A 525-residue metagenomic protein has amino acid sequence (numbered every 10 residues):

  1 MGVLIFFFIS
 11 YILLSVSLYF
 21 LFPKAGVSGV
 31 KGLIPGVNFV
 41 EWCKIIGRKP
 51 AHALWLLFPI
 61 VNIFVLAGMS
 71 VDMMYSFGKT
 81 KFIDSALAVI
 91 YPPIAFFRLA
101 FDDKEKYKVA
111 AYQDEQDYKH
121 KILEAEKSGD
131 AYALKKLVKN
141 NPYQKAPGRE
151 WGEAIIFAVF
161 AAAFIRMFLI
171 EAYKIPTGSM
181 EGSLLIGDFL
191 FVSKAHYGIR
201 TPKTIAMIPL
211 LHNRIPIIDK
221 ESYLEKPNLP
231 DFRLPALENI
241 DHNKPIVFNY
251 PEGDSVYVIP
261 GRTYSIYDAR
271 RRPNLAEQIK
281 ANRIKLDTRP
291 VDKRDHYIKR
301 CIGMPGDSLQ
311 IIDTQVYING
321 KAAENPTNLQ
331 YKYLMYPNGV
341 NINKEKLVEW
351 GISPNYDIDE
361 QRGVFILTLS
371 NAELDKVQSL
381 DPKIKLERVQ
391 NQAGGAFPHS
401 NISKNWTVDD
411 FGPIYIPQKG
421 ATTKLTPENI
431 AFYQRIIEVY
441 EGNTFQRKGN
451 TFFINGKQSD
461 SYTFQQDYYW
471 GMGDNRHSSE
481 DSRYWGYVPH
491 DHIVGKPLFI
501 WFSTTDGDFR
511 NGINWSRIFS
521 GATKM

Functional and structural regions predicted by a protein language model:
M1-F6: Feature marks short, highly hydrophobic, charge-poor N-terminal signal-anchor/signal peptide-like helices that anchor
F7-F8, I60, W151, V159: Residue-level hotspots within the lipid-embedded alpha helices of multi-pass solute transporters
F8-K108: Membrane-cytosol interface at the C-terminal ends of transmembrane alpha helices in small multi-pass membrane proteins
P92-L99, D103-Y132: N-terminal intrinsically disordered, acidic low-complexity segments at the extreme N-terminus
E115-M525: Extended hydrophobic leader/signal-anchor segments used for secretion and membrane insertion
